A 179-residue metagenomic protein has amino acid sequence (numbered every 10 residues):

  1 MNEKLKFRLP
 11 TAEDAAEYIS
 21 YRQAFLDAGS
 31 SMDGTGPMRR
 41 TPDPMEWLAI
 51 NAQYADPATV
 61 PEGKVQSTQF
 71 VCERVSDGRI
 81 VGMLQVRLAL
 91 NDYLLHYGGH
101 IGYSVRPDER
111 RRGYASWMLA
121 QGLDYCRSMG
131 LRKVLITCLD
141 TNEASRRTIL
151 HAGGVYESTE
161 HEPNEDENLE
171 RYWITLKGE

Functional and structural regions predicted by a protein language model:
M1-H100, Y125, E165-E179: GNAT-family acyltransferases
K6, G102, L135-T137: Short aromatic/hydrophobic contact patches that present stacked aromatics for nucleic-acid/ligand binding
E17, M118, A144: Charged catalytic carboxylate motif
E73, R87, H100-R111, L139: A short, internal acetyl-CoA/4′-phosphopantetheine-binding micro-motif in the GNAT/acyltransferase core
G78, Y93, R110-R111, T141: Glycine-/small-residue-rich active-site loops that bind phosphorylated ligands and cofactors
G102-V105, R111-D124, S128, R147-H151: Conserved acetyl-CoA-binding loop-helix of GNAT-fold acetyltransferases
C126-T137: Conserved GNAT acetyl-CoA-binding A-motif
T137-C138, G153-R171: Conserved catalytic-core motifs of GNAT/GCN5-like acyltransferases
